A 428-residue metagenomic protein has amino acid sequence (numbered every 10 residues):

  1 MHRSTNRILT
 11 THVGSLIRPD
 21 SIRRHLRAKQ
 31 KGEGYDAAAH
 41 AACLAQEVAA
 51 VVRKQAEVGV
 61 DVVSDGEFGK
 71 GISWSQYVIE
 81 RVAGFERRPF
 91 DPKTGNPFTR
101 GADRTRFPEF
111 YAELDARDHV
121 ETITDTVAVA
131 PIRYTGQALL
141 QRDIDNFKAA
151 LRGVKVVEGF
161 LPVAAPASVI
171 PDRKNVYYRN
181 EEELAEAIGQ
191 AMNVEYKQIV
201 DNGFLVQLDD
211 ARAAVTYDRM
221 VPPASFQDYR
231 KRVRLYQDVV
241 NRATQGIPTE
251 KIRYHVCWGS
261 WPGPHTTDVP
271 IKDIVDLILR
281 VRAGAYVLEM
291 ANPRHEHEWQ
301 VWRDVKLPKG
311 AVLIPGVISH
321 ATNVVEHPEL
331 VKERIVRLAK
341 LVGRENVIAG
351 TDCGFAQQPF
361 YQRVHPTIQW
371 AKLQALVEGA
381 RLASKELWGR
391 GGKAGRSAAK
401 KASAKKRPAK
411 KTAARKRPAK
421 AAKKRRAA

Functional and structural regions predicted by a protein language model:
M1-A428: Domain-level signal for soluble alpha/beta catalytic cores
